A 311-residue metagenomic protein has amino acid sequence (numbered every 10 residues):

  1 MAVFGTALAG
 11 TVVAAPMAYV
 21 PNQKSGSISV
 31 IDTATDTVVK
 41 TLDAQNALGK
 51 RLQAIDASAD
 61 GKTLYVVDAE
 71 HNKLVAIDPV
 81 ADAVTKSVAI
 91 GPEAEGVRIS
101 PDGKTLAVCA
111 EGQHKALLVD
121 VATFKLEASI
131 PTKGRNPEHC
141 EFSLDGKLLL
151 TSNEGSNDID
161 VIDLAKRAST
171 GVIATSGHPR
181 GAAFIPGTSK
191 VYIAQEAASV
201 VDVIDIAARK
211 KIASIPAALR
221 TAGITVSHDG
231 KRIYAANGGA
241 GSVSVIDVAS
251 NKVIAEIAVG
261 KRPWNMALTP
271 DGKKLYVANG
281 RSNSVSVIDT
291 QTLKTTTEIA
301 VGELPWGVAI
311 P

Functional and structural regions predicted by a protein language model:
A2-P311: Predominantly soluble domains enriched in secretory-pathway, periplasmic, or organellar proteins
